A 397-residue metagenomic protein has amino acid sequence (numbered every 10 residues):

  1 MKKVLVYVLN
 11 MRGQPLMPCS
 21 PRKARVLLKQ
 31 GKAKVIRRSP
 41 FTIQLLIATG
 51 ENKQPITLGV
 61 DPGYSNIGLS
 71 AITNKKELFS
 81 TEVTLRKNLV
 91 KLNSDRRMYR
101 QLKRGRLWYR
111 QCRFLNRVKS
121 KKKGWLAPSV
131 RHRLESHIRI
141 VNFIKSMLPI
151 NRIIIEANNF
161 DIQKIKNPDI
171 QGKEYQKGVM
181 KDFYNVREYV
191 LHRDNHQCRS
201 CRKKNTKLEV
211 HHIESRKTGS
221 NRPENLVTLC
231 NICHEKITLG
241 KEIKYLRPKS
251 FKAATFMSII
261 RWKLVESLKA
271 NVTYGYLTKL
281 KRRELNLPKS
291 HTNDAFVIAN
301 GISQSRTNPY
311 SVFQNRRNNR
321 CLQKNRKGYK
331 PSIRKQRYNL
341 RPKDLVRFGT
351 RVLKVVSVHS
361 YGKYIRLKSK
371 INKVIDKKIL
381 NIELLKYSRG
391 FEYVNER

Functional and structural regions predicted by a protein language model:
V6, V190-H196, T206, R222-L226 (+1 more regions): Short metal-coordination and nucleic-acid-contact micro-motifs, chiefly zinc-binding Cys/His arrays
C19-E51, V179: Charged, flexible boundary elements
E51, I72-K181, K244-P342, L384-R397: Substrate-contacting helices/loops that form the catalytic groove of nucleic-acid and nucleotide-polymer processing
Q54-T73: Gly/Thr-rich phosphate-binding beta-strand-loop-beta motif of the actin/hexokinase/Hsp70
P62, L367-R397: Glycine- and charge-enriched low-complexity intrinsically disordered segments
R199-T228: Histidine-centered nuclease catalytic patch
R202-T206, L226-L246: Short Cys/His-centered divalent metal-binding micro-motifs
D344, R351-R366: Short beta-strand-centered aromatic/proline hotspots
